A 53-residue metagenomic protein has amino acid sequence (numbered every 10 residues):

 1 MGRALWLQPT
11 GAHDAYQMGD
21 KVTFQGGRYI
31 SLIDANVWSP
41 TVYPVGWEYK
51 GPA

Functional and structural regions predicted by a protein language model:
M1-A53: Tryptophan-rich substrate-binding surfaces of secreted polymer-degrading and adhesive proteins
